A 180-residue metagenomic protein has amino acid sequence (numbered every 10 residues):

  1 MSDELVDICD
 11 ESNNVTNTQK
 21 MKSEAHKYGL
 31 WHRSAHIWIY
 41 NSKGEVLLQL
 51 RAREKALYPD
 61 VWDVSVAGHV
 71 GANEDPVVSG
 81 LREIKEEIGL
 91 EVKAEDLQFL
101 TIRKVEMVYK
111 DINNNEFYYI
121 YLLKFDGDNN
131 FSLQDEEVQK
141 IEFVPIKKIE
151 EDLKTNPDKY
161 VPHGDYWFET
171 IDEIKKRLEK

Functional and structural regions predicted by a protein language model:
M1-H36, Y40-K43: Acidic, metal-coordinating catalytic segment for phosphate/diphosphate chemistry, firing primarily on the Nudix
S23, A72, T101-V108, I112-K180: Nudix hydrolase/Nudix homology domain
K27-G29, L57-W62, E142-P145: A short, polar/proline- and glycine-enriched secondary-structure boundary/capping micro-motif
S34-V66: A glycine-rich, hydrophobic loop/mini-helix early in the fold
K43, E91-A94, F143: A short, structured loop/turn motif at beta-sheet edges
L48, S65-F99: The catalytic Nudix box helix
